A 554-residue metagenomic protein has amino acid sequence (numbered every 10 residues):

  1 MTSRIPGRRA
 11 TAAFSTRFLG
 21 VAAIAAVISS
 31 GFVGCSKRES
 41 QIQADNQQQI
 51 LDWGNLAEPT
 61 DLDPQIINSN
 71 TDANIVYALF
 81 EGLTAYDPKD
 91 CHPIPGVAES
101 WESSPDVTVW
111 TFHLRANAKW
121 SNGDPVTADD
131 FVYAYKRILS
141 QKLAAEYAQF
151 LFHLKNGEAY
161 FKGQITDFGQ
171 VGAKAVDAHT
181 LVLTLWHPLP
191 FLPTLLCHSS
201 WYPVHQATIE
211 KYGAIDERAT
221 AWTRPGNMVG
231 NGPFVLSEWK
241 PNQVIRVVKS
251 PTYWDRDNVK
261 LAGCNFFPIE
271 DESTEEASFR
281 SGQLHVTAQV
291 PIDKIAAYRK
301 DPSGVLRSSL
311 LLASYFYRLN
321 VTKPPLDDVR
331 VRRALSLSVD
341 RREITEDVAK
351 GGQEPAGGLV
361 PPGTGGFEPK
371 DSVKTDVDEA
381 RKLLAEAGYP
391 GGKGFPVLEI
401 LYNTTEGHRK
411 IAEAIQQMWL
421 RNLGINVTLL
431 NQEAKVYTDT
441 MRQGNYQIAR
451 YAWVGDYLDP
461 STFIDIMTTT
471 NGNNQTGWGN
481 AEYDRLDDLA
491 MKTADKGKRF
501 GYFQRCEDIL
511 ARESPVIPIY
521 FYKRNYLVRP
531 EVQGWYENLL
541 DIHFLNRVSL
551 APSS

Functional and structural regions predicted by a protein language model:
S36, I425-R442, A452, T462-P530 (+1 more regions): Extracytoplasmic/peripheral linker and loop segments enriched in polar/acidic and small residues with frequent Thr/Pro
W53, P241, A385-G455, K496 (+1 more regions): Ligand/substrate-recognition segments at binding pockets and active sites
G54-P105, N227-N231: N-terminal lobe/hinge region of extracytoplasmic solute-binding protein
P88, H92, A178-H179, T184-V259 (+5 more regions): Gly/Pro-rich hinge or "lid" segments in bacterial periplasmic/extracellular proteins
H113, D130-V132, L139, L143-K211: Surface-exposed binding/hinge segments that line and control ligand-binding clefts or catalytic entry sites
S237-V248, N265-K323, R342, E346: Extracellular/periplasmic solute-recognition and catalytic clefts
R246-K249, L326-Q417, R421, R505 (+1 more regions): Append "and occasionally in soluble cytosolic enzymes with long acidic Gly/Pro-rich linkers
Y526-S554: Long beta-strand-rich cores associated with HINT superfamily self-processing modules
